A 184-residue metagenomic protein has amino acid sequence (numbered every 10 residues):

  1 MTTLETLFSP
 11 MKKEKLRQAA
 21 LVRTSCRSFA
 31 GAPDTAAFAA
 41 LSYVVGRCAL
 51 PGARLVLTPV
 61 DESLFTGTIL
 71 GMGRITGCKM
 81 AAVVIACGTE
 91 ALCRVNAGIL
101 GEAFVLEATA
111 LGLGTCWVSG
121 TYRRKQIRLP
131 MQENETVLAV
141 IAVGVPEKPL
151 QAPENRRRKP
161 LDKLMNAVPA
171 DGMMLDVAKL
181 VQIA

Functional and structural regions predicted by a protein language model:
M1-A184: Acidic, surface-exposed loops and disordered segments
